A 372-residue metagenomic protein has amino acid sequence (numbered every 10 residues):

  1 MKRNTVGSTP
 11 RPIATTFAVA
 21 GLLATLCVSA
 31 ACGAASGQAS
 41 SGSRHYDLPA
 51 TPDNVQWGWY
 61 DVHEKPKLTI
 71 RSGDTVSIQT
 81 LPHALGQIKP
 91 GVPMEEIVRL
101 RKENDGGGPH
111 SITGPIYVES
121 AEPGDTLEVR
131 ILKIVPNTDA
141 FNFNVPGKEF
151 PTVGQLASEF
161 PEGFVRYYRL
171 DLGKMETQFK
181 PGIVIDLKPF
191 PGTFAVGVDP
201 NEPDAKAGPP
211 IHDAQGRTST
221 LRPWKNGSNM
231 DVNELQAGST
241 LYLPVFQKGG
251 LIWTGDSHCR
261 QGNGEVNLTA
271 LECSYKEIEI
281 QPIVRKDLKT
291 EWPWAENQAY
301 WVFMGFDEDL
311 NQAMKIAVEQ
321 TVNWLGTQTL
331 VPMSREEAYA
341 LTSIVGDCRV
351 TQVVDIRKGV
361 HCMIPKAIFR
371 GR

Functional and structural regions predicted by a protein language model:
M1-T15: N-terminal secretory signal peptides that target proteins for export/translocation
T16-A31: Bacterial N-terminal signal peptides
S41-N104: N-terminal, Lys/Arg-enriched amphipathic/low-complexity engagement segments that precede the first folded domain
T51-D61, D105-T113, T218-N226: Short, structured beta-strand/loop micro-motifs enriched in basic residues and often containing a Trp
H83-E95, I134-V145, G249-C259, Q352-V354: Short, Lys/Arg- and Gly-enriched loop/turn segments at beta-strand edges
K133-L235: Intrinsically disordered, low-complexity linker/loop segments enriched in Gly/Pro and charged/polar residues
P200, D204-L310: Conserved mixed alpha/beta catalytic, RNA-binding, or beta-rich assembly cores of soluble enzyme, regulatory
